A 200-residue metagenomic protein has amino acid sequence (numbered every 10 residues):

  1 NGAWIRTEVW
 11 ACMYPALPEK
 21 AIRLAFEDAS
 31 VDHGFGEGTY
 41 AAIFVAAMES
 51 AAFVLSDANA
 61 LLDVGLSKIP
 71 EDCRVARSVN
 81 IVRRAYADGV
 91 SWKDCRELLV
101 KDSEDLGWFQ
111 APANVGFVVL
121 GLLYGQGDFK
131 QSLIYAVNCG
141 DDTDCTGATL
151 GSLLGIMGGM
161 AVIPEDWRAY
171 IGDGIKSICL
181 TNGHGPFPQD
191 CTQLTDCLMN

Functional and structural regions predicted by a protein language model:
N1-A3, K20, G34-E37: Non-catalytic, conformational "gating/processing" segments within enzyme and secreted inhibitor domains
N1-R6, A41-F44, A111-F117, C145-L150: Catalytic-loop motifs flanking and including active-site residues across diverse enzymes
G2, T39, L55, N59 (+4 more regions): Electropositive phosphate-/nucleotide-binding environments in soluble metabolic enzymes
T7-L17, E27-H33, A46-G140: Accessory "access/gating" subregions that flank catalytic or transport cores
M13, K20-L24, Y40: Glycine-rich phosphate-binding loop of actin/hexokinase-like ATP-binding domains
E19-L24, A60, D166-Y170: Short sequence/structural elements of tandem HEAT/ARM alpha-solenoid repeats
F44-A46, S50, V118-L198: Catalytic phosphate/nucleotide-handling subdomain of diverse soluble enzymes
R83, M199-N200: Eukaryotic acidic, Ser/Thr-rich intrinsically disordered low-complexity regions
